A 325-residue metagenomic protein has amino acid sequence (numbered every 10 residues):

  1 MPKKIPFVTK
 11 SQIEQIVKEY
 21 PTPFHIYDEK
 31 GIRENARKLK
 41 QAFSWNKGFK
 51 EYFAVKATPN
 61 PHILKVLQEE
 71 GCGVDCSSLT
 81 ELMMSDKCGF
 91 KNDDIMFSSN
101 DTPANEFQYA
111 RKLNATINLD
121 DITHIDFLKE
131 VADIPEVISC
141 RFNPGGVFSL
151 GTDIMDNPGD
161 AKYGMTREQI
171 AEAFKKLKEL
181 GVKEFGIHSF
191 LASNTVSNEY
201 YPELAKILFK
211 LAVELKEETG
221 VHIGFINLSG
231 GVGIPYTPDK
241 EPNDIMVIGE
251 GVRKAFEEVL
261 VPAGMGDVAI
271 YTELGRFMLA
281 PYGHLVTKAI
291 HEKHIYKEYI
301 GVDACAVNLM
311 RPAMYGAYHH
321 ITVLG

Functional and structural regions predicted by a protein language model:
M1-I117, I122-E136, L177-E179, K183 (+2 more regions): A charged N-terminal "starter" segment
P21-P23, N92-D93, R111-T116, T152-M165 (+2 more regions): Glycine-rich tight-turn/loop motif centered on a GG-T
N60, E81-M83, P103-E106, P144-A161 (+2 more regions): Conserved radical SAM core fold
S77-T80, S98-D101, V137-D153, E184-S189 (+1 more regions): Non-cysteine beta-strand/loop elements that form the S-adenosyl-L-methionine
H124-F127, D160-K178, Y200-A212: Metal-dependent enolase-superfamily TIM-barrel catalytic cores that perform enediolate-based chemistry
L191-A192, I226-G233, T272-R276: Glycine-rich beta-strand-to-loop/alpha-helix junction loops that act as flexible
S197-L204, P235-I248, L279-H291: Short glycine/threonine-rich loop-to-helix capping motif typified by GTGT followed within a few residues by an Asp-Pro
E257-V261, M265-G325: Charged (often Lys/Glu-rich) extended helix/loop segments that serve as interaction or gating elements
